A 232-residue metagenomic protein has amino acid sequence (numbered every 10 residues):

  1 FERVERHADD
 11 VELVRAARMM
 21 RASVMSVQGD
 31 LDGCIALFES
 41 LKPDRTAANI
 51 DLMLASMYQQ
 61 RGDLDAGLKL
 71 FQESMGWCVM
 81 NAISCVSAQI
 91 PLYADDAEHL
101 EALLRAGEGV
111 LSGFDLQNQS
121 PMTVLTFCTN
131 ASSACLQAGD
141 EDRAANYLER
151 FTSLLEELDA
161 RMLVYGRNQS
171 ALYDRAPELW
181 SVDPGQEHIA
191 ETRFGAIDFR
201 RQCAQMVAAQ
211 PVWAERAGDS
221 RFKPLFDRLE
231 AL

Functional and structural regions predicted by a protein language model:
R3-D9, K42-P43, M75-G76, S112 (+1 more regions): Conserved structural position within tetratricopeptide repeats
D9-M19, P43-M53, W77-A88, S120-C128 (+1 more regions): Generic helix N-cap/helix-start motif at coil->alpha-helix transitions
Q28, Q60-R61, A94-A97, A138: Structural motif corresponding to the intra-repeat A-B loop/turn of tetratricopeptide repeats
G29-G33, D63-A66: Structural signature of tandem alpha-helical TPR/SEL1-like repeats, specifically the intra-repeat loop/turn
A82-I90, A97-P224, R228-L232: Alpha-helical protein-protein interaction modules
